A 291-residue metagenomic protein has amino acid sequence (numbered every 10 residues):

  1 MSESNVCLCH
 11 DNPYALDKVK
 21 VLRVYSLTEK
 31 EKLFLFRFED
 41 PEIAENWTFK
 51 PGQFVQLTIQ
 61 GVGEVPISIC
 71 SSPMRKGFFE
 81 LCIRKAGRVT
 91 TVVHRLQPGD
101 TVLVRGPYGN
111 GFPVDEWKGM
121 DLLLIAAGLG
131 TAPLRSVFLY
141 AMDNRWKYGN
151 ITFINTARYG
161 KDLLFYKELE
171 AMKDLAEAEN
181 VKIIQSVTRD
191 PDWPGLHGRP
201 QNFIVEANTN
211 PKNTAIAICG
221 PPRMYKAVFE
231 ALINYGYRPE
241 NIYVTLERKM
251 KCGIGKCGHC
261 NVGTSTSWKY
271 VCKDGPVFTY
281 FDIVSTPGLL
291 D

Functional and structural regions predicted by a protein language model:
E3-D100, A157-Y159: Ferredoxin-reductase
C9, G258, D274, F278-D291: Short Fe-S-cluster ligation motifs
R23, S71, Q185-V187, V244 (+1 more regions): Structural signal for conserved beta-strand scaffold positions within catalytic alpha/beta enzyme cores
G63-C70, G109-E116, C272: Short, Lys/Arg- and Gly-enriched loop/turn segments at beta-strand edges
R88-K251: FNR/FR-type flavoprotein reductase catalytic core
R248-P276: Local cysteine-cluster metal-coordination motifs and their immediate loop/turn environment, predominantly Fe-S cluster
